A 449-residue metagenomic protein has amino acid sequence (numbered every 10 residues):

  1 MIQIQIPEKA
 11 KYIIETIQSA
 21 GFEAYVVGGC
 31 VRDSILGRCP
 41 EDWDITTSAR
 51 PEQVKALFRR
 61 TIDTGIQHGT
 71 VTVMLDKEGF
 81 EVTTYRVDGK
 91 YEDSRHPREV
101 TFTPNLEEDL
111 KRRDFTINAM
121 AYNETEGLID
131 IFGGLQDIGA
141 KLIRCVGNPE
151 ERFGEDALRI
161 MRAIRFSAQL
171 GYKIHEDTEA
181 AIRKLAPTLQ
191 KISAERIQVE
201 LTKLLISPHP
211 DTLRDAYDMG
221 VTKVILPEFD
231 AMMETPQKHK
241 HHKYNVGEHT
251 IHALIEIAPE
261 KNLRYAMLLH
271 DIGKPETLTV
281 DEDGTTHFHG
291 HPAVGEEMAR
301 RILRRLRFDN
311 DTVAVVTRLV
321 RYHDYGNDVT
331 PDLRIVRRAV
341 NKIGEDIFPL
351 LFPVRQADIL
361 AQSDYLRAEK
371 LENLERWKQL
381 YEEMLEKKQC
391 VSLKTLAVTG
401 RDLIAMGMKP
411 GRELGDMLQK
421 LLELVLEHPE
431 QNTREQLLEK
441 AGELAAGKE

Functional and structural regions predicted by a protein language model:
M1-E449: Catalytic cores of the polymerase beta-like nucleotidyltransferase superfamily and closely associated nucleotide
